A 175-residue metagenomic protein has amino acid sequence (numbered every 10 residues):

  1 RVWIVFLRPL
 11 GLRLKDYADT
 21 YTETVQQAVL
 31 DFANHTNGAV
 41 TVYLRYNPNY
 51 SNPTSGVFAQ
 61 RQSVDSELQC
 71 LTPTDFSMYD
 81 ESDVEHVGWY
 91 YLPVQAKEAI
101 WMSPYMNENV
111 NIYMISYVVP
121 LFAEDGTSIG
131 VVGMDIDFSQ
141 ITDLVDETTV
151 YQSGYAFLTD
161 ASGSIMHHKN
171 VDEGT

Functional and structural regions predicted by a protein language model:
V2-D31, E147-T149: Extracytoplasmic/periplasmic helical hairpin of the input-sensing domain located between the first two N-terminal
L12, D16-D19, F32-A99, P104-I112 (+1 more regions): Extracellular/periplasmic ligand-sensing ectodomains of membrane signal-transduction proteins
T22, Q26-L30, V87-Y90, V118 (+2 more regions): Extracytoplasmic/secreted envelope proteins and their assembly/folding machinery, especially bacterial periplasmic
T41, I115-V118, Y155, S162: Conserved beta-strand and immediately adjacent loop positions that scaffold enzyme active sites
Y46, I136, D160: Residues that line or immediately flank small-molecule/substrate-binding pockets and catalytic motifs
V110-T149, H167: Conserved beta-strands of PAS-like sensory domains
S139-T175: Intrinsic low-complexity, intrinsically disordered coil/linker regions enriched in small/polar and charged residues
